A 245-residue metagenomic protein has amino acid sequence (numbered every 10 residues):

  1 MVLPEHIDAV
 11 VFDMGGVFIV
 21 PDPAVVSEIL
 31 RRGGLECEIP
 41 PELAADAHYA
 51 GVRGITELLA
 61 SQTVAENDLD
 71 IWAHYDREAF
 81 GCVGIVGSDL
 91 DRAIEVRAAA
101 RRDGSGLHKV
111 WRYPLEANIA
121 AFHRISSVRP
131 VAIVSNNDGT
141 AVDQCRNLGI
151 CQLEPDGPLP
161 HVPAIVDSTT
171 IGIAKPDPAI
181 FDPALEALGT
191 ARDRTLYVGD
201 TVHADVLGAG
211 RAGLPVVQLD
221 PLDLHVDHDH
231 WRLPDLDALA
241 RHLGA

Functional and structural regions predicted by a protein language model:
M1-F12, V86-G87, P114-H123, R129-A245: Asp-based, Mg2+/Mn2+-dependent phosphohydrolase catalytic module
L3-A120, S127-P130, G139-D143: N-terminal helical cap/lid subdomain that shapes the substrate entry/recognition surface in HAD-like hydrolases
